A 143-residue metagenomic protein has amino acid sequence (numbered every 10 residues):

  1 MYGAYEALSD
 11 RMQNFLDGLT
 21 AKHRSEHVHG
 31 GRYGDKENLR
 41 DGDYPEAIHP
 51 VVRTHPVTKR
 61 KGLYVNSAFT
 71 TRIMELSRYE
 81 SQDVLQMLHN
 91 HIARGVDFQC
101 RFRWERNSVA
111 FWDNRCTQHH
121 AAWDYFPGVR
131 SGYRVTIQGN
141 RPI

Functional and structural regions predicted by a protein language model:
M1-V109, N114-I143: Non-heme Fe(II) oxygenase catalytic core, chiefly the N-lobe of the double-stranded beta-helix
